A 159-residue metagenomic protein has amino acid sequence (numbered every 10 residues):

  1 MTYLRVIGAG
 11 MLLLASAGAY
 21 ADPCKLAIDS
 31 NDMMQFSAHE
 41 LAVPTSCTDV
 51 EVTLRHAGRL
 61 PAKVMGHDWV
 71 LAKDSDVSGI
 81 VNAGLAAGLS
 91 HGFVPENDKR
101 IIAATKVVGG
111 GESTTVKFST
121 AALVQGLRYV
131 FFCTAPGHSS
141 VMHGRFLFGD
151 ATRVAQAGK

Functional and structural regions predicted by a protein language model:
M1-G8: Bacterial N-terminal signal peptides that target proteins for export
S16-A17: N-terminal signal peptide c-region/cleavage motif recognized by signal peptidases
D22-N31, A72-V94, P136-K159: Extracytoplasmic/periplasmic copper-protein system
P23-D49: N-terminal edge beta-strand
M34-A38, L60-V64, S78-I80: Short, solvent-exposed loop/turn elements at domain surfaces
Q35-E40, K99-A104, T115-V116: Short structured motifs
E40-V64, D68-L71, T114-V124, R128-Y129: Beta-strand cores of secreted/periplasmic/IMS beta-sandwich domains, seen most often in copper-related folds
A103-K159: Extracellular/periplasmic metallocenter environments
